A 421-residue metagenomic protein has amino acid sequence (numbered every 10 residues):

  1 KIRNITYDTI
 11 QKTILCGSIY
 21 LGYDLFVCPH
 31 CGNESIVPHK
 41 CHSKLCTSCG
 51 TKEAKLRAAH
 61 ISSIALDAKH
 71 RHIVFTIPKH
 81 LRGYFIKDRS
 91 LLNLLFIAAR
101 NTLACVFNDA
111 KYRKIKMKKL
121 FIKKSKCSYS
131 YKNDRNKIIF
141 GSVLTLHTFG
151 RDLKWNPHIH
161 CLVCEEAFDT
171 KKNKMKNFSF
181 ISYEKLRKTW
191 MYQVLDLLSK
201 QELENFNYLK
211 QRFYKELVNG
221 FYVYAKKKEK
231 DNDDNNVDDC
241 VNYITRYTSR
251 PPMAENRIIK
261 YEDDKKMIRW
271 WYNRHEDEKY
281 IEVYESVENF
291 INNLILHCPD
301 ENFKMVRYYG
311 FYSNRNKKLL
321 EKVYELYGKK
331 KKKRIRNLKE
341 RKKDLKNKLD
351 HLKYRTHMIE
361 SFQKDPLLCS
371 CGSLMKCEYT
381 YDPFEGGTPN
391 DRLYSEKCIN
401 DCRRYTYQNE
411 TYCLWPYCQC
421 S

Functional and structural regions predicted by a protein language model:
K1-S421: Beta->alpha loop/short-helix hinge microenvironment recognizer with preference for catalytic Tyr/His contexts
